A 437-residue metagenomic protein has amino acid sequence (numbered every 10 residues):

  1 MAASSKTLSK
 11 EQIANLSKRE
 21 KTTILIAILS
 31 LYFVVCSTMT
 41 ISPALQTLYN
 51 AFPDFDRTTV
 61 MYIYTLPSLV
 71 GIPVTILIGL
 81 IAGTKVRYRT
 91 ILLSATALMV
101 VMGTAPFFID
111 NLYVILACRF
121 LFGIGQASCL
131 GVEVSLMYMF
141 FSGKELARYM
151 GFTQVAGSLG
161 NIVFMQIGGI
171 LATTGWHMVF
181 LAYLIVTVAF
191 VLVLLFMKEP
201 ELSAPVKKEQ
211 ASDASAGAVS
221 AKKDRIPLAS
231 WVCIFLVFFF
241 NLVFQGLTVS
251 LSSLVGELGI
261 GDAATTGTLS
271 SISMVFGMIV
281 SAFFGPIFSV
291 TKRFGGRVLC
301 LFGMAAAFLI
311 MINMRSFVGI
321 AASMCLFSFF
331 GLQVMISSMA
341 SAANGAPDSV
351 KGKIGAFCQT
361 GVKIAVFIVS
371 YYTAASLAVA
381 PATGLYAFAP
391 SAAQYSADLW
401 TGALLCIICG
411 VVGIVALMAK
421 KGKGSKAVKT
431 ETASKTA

Functional and structural regions predicted by a protein language model:
S42, A229-G277: Extracytoplasmic gate region of multi-pass secondary transporters
D54, V86, F108-Y113, S142 (+1 more regions): Helix-breaking motifs and short loop linkers at transmembrane-helix boundaries and internal kinks in secondary membrane
P73-N111: Conserved MFS/SLC helix-loop-helix module at the cytosolic interface between two early adjacent transmembrane helices
L112, C118-G157: Cytoplasmic helix-loop-helix junction between adjacent transmembrane helices in 12-TM secondary transporters
S128-F141, Q333-P347: Intracellular juxtamembrane helix-capping segments at the cytosolic ends of symmetry-related transmembrane helices
F152-K198, L202: Helix-loop-helix hairpin linking two adjacent transmembrane segments in secondary transporters
F294-S338: C-terminal transmembrane helical hairpin of 12-TM major facilitator-type secondary transporters
A343-Y386: A late C-terminal transmembrane helix in Major Facilitator Superfamily
